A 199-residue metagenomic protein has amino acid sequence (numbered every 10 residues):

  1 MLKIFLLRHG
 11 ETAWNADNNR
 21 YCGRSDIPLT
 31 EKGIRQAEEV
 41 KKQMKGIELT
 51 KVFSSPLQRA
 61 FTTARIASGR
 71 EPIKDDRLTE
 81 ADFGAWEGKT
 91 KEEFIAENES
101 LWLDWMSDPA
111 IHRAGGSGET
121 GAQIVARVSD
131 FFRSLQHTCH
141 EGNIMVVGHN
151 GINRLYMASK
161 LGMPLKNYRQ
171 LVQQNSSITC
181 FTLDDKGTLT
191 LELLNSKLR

Functional and structural regions predicted by a protein language model:
M1-L2, A81-A96, H137-N143, A158-R199: Acidic, low-complexity terminal tails and accessory targeting/binding regions of phosphate-metabolizing enzymes
K3-H9, V146-V147: Short, hydrophobic/glycine-enriched beta-strand segments
R8-T63, A114-V128: Loop-to-helix element that buttresses phosphate recognition and phosphoryl-transfer chemistry
A13, R59-F61, E80-A81, I144 (+1 more regions): Short, active-site-adjacent cap segments at secondary-structure transitions
N18-N19, A64-I66, M157-K160: Short amphipathic alpha-helical segments
E39-L103: Phosphate-coordination/substrate-recognition cap region in phosphate-metabolizing enzymes
S55-L57, R77, V128, I144-G151: Short, well-ordered beta-to-alpha junction loops that form the rim of enzyme active sites and present histidine/acidic
D104, A110-C139: Internal catalytic-core helix/loop-beta-alpha segment that presents or stabilizes conserved functional determinants
